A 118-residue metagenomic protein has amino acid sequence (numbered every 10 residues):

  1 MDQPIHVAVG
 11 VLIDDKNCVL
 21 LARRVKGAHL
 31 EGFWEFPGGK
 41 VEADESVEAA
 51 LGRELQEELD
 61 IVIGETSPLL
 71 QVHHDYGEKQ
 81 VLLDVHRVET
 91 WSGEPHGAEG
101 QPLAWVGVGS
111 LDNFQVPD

Functional and structural regions predicted by a protein language model:
M1-V19, K40: Conserved N-terminal beta-strand and adjoining loop/helix that marks the start of the Nudix/MutT-like hydrolase domain
D2, V11, K26, F33 (+3 more regions): Short secondary-structure boundary/capping segments
D14, V62, Q71-P95, P102-A104: Active-site-adjacent beta-strand/loop module that shapes the phosphate/pyrophosphate-binding cleft
C18-E57: Conserved Nudix-box catalytic region and its N-terminal flanking loop in Nudix hydrolases and closely related
L20, E35, R87, A104 (+1 more regions): Conserved beta-strand segments that form the floor/walls of ligand-binding pockets within enzyme and binding domains
E58-E65: Short secondary-structure junctions
W91-G93, Q101-D118: C-terminal structural segments of small proteins and small subunits
